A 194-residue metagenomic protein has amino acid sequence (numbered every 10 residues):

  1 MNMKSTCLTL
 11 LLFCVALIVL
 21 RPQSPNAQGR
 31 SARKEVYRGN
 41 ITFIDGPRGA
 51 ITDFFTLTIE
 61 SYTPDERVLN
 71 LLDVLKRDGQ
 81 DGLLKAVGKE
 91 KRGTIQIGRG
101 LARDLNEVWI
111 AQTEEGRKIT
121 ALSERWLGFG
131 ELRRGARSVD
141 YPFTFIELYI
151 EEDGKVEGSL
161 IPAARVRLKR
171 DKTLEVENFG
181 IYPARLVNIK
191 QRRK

Functional and structural regions predicted by a protein language model:
M1-L11: Bacterial N-terminal signal peptides that target proteins for export
T9-V19: Bacterial N-terminal signal peptides
V19-P22, G79: Compositionally biased, intrinsically disordered/low-complexity regions enriched for serine, proline and threonine
P22, A27-G29: Boundary at the C-terminal end of the N-terminal hydrophobic targeting segment
G29-K194: Long, low-hydrophobicity ectodomains and other hydrophilic envelope-associated domains
